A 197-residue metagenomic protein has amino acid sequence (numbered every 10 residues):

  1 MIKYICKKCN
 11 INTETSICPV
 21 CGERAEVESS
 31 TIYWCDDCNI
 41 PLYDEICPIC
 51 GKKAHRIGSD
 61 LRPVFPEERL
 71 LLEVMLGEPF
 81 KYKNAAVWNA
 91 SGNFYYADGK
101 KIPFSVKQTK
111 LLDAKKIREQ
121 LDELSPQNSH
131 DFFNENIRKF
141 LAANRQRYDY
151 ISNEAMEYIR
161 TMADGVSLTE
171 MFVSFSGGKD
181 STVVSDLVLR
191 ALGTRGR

Functional and structural regions predicted by a protein language model:
I2-W34, P41-E45, I49-D60, E67 (+1 more regions): ATP-dependent adenylation/nucleotidyltransferase module used to activate substrates
L72-E78: N-terminal start-of-domain structural block
